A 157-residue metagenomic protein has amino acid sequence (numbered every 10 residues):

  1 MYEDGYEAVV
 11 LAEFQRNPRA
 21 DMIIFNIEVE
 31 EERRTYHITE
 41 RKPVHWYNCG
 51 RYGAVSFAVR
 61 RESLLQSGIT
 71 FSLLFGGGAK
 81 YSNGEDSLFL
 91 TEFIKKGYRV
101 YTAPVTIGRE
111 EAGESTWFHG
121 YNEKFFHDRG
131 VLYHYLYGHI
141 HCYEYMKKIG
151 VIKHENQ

Functional and structural regions predicted by a protein language model:
M1-I38: Conserved donor NDP-sugar-binding/catalytic core segment of glycosyltransferases
E32-V55, V59: Donor-binding/catalytic cores of nucleotide-activated saccharide and glycerol-phosphate transferases/polymerases
G53-L73: Conserved nucleotide-sugar donor-binding and metal-coordinating catalytic region shared by glycosyltransferases
S56, G68, S82, R99-V100: A residue-level structural signature of the nucleotidyltransferase/glycosyltransferase Rossmann-like core
F71, G97-G108, Y121-F125: Catalytic beta-strand/loop signature of glycosyltransferases that borders the donor
G76-L88: Acidic donor-binding loop at a coil-to-helix junction in glycosyltransferase catalytic cores that engages
E92-I94: Hydrophobic residues within well-ordered alpha-helices
W117-E144, Q157: Catalytic core of nucleotide-sugar-dependent glycosyltransferases
